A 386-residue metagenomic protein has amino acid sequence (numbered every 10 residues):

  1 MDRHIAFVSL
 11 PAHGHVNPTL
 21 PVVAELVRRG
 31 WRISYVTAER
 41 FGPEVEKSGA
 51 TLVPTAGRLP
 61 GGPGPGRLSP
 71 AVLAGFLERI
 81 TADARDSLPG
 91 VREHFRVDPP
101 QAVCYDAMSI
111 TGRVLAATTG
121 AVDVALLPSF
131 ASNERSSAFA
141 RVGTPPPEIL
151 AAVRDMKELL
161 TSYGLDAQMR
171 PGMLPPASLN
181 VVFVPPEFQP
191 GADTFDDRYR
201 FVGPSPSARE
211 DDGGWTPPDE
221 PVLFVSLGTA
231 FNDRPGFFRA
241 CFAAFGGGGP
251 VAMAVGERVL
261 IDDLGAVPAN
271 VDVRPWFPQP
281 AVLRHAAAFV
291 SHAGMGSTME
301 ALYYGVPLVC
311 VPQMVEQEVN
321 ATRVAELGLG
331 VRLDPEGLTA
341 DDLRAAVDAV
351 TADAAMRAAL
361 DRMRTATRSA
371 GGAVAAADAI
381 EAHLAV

Functional and structural regions predicted by a protein language model:
M1-I149, R154, G236, A252-Y303 (+1 more regions): Glycosyltransferase specificity loop/lid
V8-S9, R29, V36, L165 (+2 more regions): Catalytic-core helical/loop segments in enzymes performing group transfer/polymerization on anionic/lipid-linked
V91, Q168, D211-G213: Short, charged beta->alpha transition segments
M108, V184, G228: Anionic group-transfer/hydrolysis microenvironments
V122-G191, D196-D197: Active-site-proximal region of nucleotide-activated glycan assembly enzymes, centered on histidine/acidic-rich loops
Q189-A288: Donor-nucleotide binding loops and adjacent catalytic segments primarily of GT-B fold Leloir glycosyltransferases
